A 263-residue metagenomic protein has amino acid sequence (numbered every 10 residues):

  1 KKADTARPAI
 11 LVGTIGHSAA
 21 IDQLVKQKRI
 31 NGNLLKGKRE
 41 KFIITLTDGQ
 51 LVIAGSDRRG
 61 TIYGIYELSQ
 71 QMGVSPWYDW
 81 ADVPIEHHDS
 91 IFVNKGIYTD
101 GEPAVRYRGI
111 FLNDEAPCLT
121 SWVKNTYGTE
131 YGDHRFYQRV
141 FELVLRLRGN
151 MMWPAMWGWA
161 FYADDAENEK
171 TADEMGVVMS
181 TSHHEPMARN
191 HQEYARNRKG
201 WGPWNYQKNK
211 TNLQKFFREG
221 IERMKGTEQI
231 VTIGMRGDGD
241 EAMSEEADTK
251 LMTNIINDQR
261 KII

Functional and structural regions predicted by a protein language model:
K1, K28-I30, G37-I43, H88-Y98 (+4 more regions): Short alpha-helical segments and helix-capping/turn motifs at coil-helix boundaries
K1-E102: Contiguous, structured surface segment used for ligand recognition
I21-L24, Y63-Y66, S121-K124, M156 (+3 more regions): Short, solvent-exposed loop/turn and secondary-structure capping segments
V52-G55, A116-H134, G149-A160, A195-Q214 (+1 more regions): The substrate-binding groove and active-site-proximal loops of carbohydrate-active enzymes, especially glycoside
S75-E130, R135-A155: An acidic-aromatic substrate-binding cleft motif
H88-F92, A163-E174, R198-I263: Gly/Pro-rich turn-and-neighbor structural signature
A104-L119, F141-M156, V178-G202, M224-M243 (+1 more regions): Core alpha/beta catalytic barrel or barrel-like domain that forms the active/cofactor pocket in diverse metabolic
G158-P186: Aromatic-lined substrate-binding rim segments of carbohydrate-active enzymes
